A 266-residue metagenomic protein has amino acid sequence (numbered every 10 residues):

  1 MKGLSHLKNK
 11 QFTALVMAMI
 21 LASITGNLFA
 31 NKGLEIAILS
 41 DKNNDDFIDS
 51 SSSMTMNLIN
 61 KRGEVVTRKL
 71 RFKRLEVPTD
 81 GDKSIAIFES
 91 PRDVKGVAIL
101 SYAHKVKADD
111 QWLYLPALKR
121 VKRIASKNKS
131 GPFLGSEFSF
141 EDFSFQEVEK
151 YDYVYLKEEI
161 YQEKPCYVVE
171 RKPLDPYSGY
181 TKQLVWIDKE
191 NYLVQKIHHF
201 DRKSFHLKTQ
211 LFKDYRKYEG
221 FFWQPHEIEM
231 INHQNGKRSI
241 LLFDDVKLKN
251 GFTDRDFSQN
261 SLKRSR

Functional and structural regions predicted by a protein language model:
K2-V16: Bacterial N-terminal signal peptides that target proteins for export
L28-A30: Boundary at the C-terminal end of the N-terminal hydrophobic targeting segment
K32-A117: N-terminal mature ectodomain segment of secretory-pathway/periplasmic proteins
I38, E89, L100, D110-Y114 (+4 more regions): Gly/Pro-enriched, hydrophobic low-complexity segments that function as extracytoplasmic propeptides/linkers
K73-E76, V154-I160, D214-Y215: Short amphipathic beta-strand and strand-loop transition segments with alternating hydrophobic
T79, V94, K105-V106, Y151 (+3 more regions): Short solvent-exposed loop/turn micro-motifs enriched in small/polar/acidic residues
F145-Y151, E158: Surface-exposed beta-loop interaction hotspot
